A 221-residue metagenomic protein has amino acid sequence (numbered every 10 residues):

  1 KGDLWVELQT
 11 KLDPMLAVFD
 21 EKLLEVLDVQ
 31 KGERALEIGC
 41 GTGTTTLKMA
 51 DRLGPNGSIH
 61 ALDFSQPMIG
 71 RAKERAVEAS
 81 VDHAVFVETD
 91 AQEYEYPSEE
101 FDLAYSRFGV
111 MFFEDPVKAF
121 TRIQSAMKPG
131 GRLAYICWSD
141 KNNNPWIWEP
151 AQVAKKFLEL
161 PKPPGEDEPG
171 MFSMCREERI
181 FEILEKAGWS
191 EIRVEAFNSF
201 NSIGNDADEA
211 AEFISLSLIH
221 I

Functional and structural regions predicted by a protein language model:
K1-E33, T44-K48, M68-R71, A79: Conserved class I S-adenosyl-L-methionine
R34-Y94, K118: Class I SAM-dependent methyltransferase SAM/SAH-binding core
G54, F113-E114, M127-P129: Helix-to-beta-strand junctions that scaffold the AdoMet/dcAdoMet cofactor pocket in Class I SAM-dependent enzymes
Q92-L103: A short acidic, Gly/Pro-enriched loop at the edge of an enzyme's catalytic core that lines a small-molecule cofactor
D102-V117, S139: A short SAM/SAH-binding and catalytic strip from SAM-dependent methyltransferases
V117-K118, K128-N205: Conserved catalytic/acceptor-binding region of the Class I
I219-I221: Conserved small/polar residues in nucleotide/adenosyl-binding loops
